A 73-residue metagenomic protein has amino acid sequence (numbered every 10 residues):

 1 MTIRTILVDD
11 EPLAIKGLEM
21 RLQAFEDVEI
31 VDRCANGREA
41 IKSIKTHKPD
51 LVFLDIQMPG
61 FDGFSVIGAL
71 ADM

Functional and structural regions predicted by a protein language model:
M1-R4: Non-catalytic signal-transmission and effector/linker regions of two-component phosphorelay proteins
D9, D55: Active-site residues of response regulator receiver
P12-D32: Two-component/phosphorelay signaling modules centered on CheY-like receiver
R33-L51: Acidic, metal-coordinating helix/loop segments flanking the phosphotransfer/catalytic sites of two-component signaling
N36-E39, F61-S65: Acidic catalytic/metal-coordinating carboxylates
K42, F64-M73: Short amphipathic alpha-helix used as the core "switch/output" element in two-component signaling
M58: Receiver (REC) domain active-site loop signature in two-component systems and cognate sites in sensor histidine kinases
